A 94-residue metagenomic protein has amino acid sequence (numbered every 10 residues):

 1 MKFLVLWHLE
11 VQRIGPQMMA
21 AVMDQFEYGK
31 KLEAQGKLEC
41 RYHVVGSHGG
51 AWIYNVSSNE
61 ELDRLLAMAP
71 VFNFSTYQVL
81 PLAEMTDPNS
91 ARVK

Functional and structural regions predicted by a protein language model:
M1-K94: Conserved, structured core segments of small domains
